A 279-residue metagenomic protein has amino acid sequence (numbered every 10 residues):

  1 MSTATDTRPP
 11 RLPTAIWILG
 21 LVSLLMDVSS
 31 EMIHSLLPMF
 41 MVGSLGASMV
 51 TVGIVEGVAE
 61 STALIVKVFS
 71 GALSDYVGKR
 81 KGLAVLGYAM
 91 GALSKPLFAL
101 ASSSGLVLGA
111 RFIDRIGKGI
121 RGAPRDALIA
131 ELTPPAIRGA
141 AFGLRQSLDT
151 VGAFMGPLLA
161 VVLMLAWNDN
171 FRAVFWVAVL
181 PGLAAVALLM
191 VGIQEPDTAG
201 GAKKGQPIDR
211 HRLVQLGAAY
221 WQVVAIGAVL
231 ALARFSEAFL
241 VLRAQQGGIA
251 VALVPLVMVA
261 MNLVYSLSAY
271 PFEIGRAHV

Functional and structural regions predicted by a protein language model:
S2-P13, Q194-I226: Juxtamembrane intracellular "pre-TM" segments in multi-pass secondary transporters
D6-A63, Y220-V257: Helix-loop boundary and gating motifs at the non-cytosolic
M39-S44, M155-F175: Transmembrane alpha-helix termini and helix-breaking/packing motifs in multi-pass membrane transporters
V66-K79, M164, S268-R276: Helix-to-loop junctions at the C-terminal end of transmembrane segments in multipass secondary transporters
G82-P96, V179: Structural signature of the two symmetry-related core transmembrane helices
L97-R111: Helix-loop junctions at membrane interfaces in 12-TM secondary transporters
A110-V151: Cytoplasmic helix-loop-helix junction between adjacent transmembrane helices in 12-TM secondary transporters
V179-G201: C-terminal membrane-cytosol helix-exit motif in multi-pass small-molecule transporters
